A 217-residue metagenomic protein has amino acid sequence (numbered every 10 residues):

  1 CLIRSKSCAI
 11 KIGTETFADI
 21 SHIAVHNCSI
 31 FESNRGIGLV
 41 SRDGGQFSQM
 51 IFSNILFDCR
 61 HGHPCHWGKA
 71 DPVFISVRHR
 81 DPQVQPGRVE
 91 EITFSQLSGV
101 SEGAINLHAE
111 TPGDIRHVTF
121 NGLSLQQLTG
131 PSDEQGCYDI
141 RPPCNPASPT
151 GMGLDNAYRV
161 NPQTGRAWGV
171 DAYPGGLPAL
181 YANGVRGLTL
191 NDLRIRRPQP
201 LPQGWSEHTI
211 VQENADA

Functional and structural regions predicted by a protein language model:
C1-A217: Extracellular/periplasmic carbohydrate-active domains that bind, remodel, or depolymerize complex polysaccharides
